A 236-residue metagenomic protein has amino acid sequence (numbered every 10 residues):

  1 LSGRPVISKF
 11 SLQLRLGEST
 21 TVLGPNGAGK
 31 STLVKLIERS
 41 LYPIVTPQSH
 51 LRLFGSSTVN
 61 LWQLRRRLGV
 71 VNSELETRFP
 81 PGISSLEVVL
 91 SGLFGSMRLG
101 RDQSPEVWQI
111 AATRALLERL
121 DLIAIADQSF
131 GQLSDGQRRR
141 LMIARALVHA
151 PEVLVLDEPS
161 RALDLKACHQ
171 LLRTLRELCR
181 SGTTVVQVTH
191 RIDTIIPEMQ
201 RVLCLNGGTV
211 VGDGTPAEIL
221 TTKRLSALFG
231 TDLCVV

Functional and structural regions predicted by a protein language model:
E38: Helix-to-loop junction immediately C-terminal to a conserved catalytic motif
L90, P105-I125: Conserved ABC ATPase "signature" region
S129-L133: Conserved ABC ATPase signature
A150: Conserved catalytic motifs of ABC-family nucleotide-binding domains
L154-D157: Catalytic Walker B motif of ABC-type/P-loop ATPase nucleotide-binding domains
T189-H190: H-loop/switch region of ABC-family ATPase nucleotide-binding domains
V202-T215: H-loop (His-switch) and adjacent beta-strand-loop-beta switch element of ABC-type ATPase nucleotide-binding domains
